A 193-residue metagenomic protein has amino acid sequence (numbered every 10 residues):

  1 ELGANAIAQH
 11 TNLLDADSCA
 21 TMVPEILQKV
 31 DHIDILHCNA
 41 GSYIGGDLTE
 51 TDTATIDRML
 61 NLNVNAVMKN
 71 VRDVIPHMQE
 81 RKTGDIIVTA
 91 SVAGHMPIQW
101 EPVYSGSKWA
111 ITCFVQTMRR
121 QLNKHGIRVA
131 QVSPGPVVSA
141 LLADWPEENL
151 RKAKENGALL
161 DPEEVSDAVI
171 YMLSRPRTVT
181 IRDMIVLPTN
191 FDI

Functional and structural regions predicted by a protein language model:
H10-T21, T53: The beta1-alpha1 cofactor-binding region of Rossmann-like NAD(H)/NADP(H)-dependent oxidoreductases
D47-L48, T55-L60: Substrate-binding pocket helix/loop in short-chain dehydrogenase/reductase
T49, I98-P102: Active-site loop immediately N-terminal to the catalytic Tyr-X3-Lys motif of short-chain dehydrogenase/reductase
V71, S107: Active-site helix of classical SDR
P76, R120-Q121: Alpha-helical segment proximal to the catalytic Tyr-Lys
S91: Residue(s) in the substrate-gating loop at a strand-loop-helix junction that position the organic substrate next
Q131-V132, K152-I193: C-terminal helical subdomain
